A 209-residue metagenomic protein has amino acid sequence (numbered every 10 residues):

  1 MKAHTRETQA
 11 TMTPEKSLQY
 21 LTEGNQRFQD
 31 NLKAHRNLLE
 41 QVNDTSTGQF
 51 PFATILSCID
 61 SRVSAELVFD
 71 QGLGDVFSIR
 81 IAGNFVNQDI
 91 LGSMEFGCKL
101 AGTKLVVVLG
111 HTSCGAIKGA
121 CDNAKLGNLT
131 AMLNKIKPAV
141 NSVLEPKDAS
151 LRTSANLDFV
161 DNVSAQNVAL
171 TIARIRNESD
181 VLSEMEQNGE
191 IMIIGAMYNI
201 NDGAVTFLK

Functional and structural regions predicted by a protein language model:
M1-G48, L73-G74, G83-A101, G115-K209: Divalent-metal-activated hydrolytic enzyme cores
Q49-C58: Small-residue-rich anion-binding loops in enzyme active sites
T54, F77-R80: Short glycine-rich or small-residue beta-strand-to-loop segments that form or flank ligand, phosphate, metal/Fe-S
S57-R62, A82-F85, H111: Short glycine-enriched loops at secondary-structure junctions
R62-S78: Catalytic core of membrane glycerolipid acyltransferases/transacylases, capturing the structured, soluble-facing
K104: Short acidic/polar active-site loop segments enriched in Thr and Asp
V108: Conserved functional hotspot residues or short segments at active or partner-binding sites across diverse domains
